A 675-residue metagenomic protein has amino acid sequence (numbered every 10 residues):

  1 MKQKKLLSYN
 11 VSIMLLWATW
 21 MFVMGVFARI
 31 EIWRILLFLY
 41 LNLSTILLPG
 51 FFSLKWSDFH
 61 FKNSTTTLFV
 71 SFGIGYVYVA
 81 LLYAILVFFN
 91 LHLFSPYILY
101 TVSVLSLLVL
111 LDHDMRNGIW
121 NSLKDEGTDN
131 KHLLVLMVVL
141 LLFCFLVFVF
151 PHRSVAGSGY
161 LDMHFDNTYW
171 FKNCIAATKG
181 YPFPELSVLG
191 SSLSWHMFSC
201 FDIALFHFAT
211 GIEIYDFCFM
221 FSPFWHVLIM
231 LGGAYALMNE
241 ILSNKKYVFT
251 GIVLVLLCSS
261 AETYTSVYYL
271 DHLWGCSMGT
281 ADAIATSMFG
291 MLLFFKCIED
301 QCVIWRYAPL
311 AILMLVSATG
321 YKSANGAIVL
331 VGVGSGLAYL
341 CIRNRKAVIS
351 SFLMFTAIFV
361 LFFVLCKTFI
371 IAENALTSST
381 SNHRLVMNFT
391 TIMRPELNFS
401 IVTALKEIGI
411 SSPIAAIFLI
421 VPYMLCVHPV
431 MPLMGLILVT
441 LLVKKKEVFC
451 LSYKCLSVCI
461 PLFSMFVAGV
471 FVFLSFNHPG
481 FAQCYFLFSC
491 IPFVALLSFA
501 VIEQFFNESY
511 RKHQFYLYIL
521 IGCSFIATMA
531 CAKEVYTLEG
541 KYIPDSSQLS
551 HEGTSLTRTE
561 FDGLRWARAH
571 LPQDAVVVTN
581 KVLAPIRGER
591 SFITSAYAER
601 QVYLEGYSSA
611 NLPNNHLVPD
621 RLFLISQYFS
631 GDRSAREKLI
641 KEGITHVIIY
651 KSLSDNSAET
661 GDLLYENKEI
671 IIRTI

Functional and structural regions predicted by a protein language model:
M1-T128: Membrane-embedded, hydrophobic transmembrane alpha-helices
L41, D129, L140-T286, N580-V582: Active-site lumenal/periplasmic loops and adjacent helix-entry segments of GT-C-fold, multi-pass membrane
N42, F224-V227, G279-T280, A327-V329 (+1 more regions): Hydrophobic/aromatic-rich transmembrane helices and adjacent perimembrane loops
L48, L81, S103-G118, F221-N244 (+1 more regions): Transmembrane-helix motifs of polytopic, lipid-linked glycan transferases
G118-N130, E299-R306, I342-L353, L433-S464 (+1 more regions): Membrane-interface helix-loop-helix junctions at transmembrane boundaries of multi-pass membrane enzymes, predominantly
G290-C297, G332-V333, A338, A416-C455 (+1 more regions): Hydrophobic, aromatic-rich transmembrane alpha-helices and their immediate juxtamembrane boundary segments
Y307-Y321, G334: Membrane-interface alpha helices of multi-pass inner-membrane proteins
V448-F449, Q504-I675: Extracytoplasmic
